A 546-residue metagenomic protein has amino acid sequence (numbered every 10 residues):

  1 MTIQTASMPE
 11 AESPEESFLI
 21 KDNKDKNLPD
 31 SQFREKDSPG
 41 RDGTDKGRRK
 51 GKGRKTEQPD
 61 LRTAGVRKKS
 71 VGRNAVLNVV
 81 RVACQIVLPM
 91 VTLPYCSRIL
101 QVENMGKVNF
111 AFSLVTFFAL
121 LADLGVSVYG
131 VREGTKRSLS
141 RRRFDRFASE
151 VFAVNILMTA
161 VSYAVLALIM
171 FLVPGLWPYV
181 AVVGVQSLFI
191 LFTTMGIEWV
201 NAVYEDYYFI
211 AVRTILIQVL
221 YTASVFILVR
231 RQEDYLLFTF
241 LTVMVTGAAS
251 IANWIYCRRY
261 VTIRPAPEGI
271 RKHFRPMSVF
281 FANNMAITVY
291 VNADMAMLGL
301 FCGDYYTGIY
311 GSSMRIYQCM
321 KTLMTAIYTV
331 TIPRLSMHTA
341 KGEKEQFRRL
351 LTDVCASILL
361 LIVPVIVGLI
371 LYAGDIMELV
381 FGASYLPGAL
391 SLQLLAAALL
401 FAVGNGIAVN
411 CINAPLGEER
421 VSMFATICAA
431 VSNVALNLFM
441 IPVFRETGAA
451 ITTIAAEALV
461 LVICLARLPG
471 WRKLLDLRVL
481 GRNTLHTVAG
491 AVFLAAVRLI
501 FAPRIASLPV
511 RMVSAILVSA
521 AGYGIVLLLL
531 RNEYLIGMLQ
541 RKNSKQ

Functional and structural regions predicted by a protein language model:
T2-R34, R41, R54-R62, A495-Q546: Membrane-proximal transmembrane or re-entrant/amphipathic helices at the cytosolic face
L28, R54-R67, Y208-A211, Y235-T239 (+6 more regions): Interhelical loop/hinge segments that connect adjacent transmembrane helices in multipass membrane
R49, K55, R67-S127, Y163 (+3 more regions): Signature of the first transmembrane helix
R73-M90, I217, F238-N253, C257 (+6 more regions): Transmembrane helical elements of multi-pass membrane transporters/channels
S97-M105, L172-V180, Y204-S250, R420 (+3 more regions): Membrane-interface helix-loop junctions in multi-pass transport and translocation proteins
D123-L139, S313, Y317-C355, I362 (+1 more regions): Helix-loop junctions and terminal segments of transmembrane helices in multi-pass membrane transport/translocation
A153-A286, N292, A496: Hydrophobic transmembrane helix module of multi-pass membrane transport proteins
V180, L191-V212, A397-C428: Membrane-interface junctions at transmembrane-helix termini in multi-pass inner-membrane proteins
